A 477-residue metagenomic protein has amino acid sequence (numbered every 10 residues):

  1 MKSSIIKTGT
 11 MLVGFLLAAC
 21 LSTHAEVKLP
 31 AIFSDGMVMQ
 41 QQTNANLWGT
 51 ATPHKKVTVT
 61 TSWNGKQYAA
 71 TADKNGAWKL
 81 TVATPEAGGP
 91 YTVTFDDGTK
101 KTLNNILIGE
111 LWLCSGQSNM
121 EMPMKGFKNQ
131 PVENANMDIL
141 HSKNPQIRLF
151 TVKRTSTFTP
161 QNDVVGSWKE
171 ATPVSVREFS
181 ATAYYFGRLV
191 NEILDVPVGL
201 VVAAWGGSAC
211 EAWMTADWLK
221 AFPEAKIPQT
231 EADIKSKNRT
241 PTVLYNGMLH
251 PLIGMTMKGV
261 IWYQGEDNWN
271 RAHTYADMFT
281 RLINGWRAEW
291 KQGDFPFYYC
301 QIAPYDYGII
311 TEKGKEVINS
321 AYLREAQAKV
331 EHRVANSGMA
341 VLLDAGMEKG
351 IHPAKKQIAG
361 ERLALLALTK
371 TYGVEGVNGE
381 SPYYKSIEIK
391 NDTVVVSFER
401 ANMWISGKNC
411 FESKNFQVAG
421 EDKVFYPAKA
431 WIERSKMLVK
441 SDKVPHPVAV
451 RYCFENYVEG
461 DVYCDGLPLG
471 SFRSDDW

Functional and structural regions predicted by a protein language model:
M1-E26: Bacterial Sec-dependent N-terminal signal peptides
E26-W477: Cell-envelope and extracellular/periplasmic
